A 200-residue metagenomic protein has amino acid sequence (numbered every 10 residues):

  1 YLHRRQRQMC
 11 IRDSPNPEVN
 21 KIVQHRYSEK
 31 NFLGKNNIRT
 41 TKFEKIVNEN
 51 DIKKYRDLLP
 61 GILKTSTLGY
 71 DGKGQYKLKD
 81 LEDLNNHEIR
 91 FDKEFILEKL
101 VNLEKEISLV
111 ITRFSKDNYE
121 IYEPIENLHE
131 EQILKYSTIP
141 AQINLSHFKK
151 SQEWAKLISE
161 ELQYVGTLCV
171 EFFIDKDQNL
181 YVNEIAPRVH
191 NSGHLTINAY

Functional and structural regions predicted by a protein language model:
Y1-I11: Single conserved hydrophobic/aromatic residue that forms the stacking wall/gate of nucleotide- or nucleobase-binding
R12-N16, H190: A charged helix-plus-loop insertion that forms the helical arch/lid used to bind and gate nucleic-acid substrates
N16-Y76, L81: A conserved helix-loop-beta module that forms one wall/lid of the active-site cleft in ATP-utilizing catalytic domains
G61, E120, L168, L180-E184: Protein kinase-like catalytic core scaffold
S66-L68, T112, R188: Short glycine-rich anion-binding loops that position phosphate/pyrophosphate groups of nucleotides and phosphorylated
L78-V170, I174-K176: Internal nucleotide-binding/catalytic subdomain
I125-L128, I185-V189: Short beta->alpha transition motifs characteristic of CBS
A186-Y200: Glycine-rich phosphate/pyrophosphate-binding beta-alpha loops
